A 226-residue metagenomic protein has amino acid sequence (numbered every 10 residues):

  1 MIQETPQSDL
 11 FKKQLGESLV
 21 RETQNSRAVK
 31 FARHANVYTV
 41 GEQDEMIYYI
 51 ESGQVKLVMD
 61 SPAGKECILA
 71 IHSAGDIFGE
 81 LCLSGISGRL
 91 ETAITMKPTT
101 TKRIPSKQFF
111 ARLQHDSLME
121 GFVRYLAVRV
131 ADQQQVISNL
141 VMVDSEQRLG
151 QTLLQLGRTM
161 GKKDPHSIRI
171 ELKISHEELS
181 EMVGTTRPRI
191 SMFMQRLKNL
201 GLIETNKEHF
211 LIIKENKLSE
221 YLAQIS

Functional and structural regions predicted by a protein language model:
M1-N36, I77-F78, C82-G85, H115: Cyclic nucleotide-binding regulatory module and flanking cytosolic helices
L10, A35-P98: Cyclic nucleotide-binding regulatory domains
L19, Q24, A70-A131: Cyclic-nucleotide recognition modules
I47, L69, T101-K102, E171 (+2 more regions): A residue-level structural signature of the nucleotidyltransferase/glycosyltransferase Rossmann-like core
V58, E80-L81, R112-L113, T152 (+1 more regions): Residues that scaffold the ATP/ADP-binding catalytic core of kinase and kinase-like folds
S117-G184: Polybasic "coupling" helices that flank or enter modular domains
R158-S226: Phosphate-/nucleic-acid-contacting segments
